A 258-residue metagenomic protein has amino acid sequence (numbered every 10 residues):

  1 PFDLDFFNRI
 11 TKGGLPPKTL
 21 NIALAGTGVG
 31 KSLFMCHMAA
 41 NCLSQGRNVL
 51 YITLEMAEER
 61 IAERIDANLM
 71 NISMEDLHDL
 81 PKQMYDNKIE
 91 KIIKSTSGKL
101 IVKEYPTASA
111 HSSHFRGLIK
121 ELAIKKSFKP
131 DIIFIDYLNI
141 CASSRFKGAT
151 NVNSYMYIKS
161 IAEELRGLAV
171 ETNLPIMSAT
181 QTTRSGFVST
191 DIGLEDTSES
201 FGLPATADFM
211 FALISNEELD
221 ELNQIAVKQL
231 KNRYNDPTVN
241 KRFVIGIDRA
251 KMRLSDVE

Functional and structural regions predicted by a protein language model:
P1-I10: N-terminal pre-Walker A segment at the start of P-loop NTPase domains
I10-T11, N41-K129, T197, R242-F243: Cytosolic-facing regulatory segments adjacent to core modules
T11-K18: Phosphate-binding P-loop
L24-A25: The Walker A (P-loop) glycine that initiates the GxxxxGKT/S ATP-binding motif of P-loop NTPases
G28, S113-I133, K147-A149, G167-T172 (+1 more regions): C-terminal regions of RecA-like/P-loop NTPase motor modules
K31: Conserved lysine of the Walker
E75-P81, E104-S109, R145-K159, G186-E195: Flexible beta-alpha connector loops of hexameric P-loop NTPases
P130-I176: Helical hairpin unit composed of two closely spaced alpha helices linked by a short loop
